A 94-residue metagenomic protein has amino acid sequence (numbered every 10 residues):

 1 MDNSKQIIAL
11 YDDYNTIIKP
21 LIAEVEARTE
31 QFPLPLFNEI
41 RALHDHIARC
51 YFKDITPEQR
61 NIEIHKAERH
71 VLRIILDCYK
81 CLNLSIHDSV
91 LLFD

Functional and structural regions predicted by a protein language model:
M1-N61: N-terminal pre-first-transmembrane soluble regions of secretory-pathway and organelle membrane proteins
R41-D94: Membrane-protein extramembrane domains
